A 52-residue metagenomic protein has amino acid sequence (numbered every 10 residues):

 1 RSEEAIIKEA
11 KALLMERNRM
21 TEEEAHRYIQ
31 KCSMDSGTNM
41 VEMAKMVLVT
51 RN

Functional and structural regions predicted by a protein language model:
R1-T50: Signal-transducing coiled-coil/dimerization helices and immediately adjacent hinge/linker segments that couple sensory
